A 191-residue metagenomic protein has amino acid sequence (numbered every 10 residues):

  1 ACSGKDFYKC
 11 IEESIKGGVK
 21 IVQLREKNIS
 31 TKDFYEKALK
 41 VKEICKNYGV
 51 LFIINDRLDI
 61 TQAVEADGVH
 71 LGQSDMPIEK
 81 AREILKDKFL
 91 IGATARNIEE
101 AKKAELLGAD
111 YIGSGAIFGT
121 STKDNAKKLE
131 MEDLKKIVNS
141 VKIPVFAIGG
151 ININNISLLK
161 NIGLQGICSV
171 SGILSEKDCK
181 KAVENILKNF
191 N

Functional and structural regions predicted by a protein language model:
A1-I78, R82-Y111, A126-L129, K136 (+3 more regions): Conserved N-terminal beta1-alpha1 strand-loop-helix module at the mouth
S114, G119-K127: Phosphate-binding beta-alpha-beta segment of Rossmann-like dinucleotide-binding domains, i.e., the NAD(P)
I117-F118, I151-I153: Short acidic/polar capping segments at secondary-structure boundaries
I148, V170: Short hydrophobic "strand-cap" motifs at the C-terminus of beta-strands
Q165: Short, glycine/charged-rich "phosphate-handling" switch motifs in NTP-dependent and phosphotransfer domains
